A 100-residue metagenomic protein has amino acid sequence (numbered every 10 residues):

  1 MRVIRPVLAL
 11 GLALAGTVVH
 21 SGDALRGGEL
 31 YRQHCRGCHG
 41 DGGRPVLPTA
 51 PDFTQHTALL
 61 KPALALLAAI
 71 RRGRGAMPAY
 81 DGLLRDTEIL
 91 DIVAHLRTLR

Functional and structural regions predicted by a protein language model:
M1, H20-D23, R100: Absolute protein N-terminus
R2, R44-L47, R74: Generic N-terminal simple sequence motifs
R2-A9: Sec-dependent signal peptide recognition, specifically the positively charged N-region followed immediately by
L12-L30: Electrostatic cytochrome c docking/interface patches
A24, G28, R32, G40-A69: Gly/Gly-Pro-rich "capping" loops immediately C-terminal to redox-active cysteine motifs in periplasmic/lumenal
G37: Acidic, glycine-rich low-complexity segments
D52-R100: Extracytoplasmic electron-transfer domains, predominantly the class I c-type cytochrome c fold
